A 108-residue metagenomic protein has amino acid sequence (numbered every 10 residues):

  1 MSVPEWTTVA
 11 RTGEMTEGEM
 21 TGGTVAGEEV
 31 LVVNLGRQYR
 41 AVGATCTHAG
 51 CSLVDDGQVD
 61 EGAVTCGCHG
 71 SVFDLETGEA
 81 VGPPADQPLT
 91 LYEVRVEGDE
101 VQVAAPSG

Functional and structural regions predicted by a protein language model:
M1-E61, D74-L75, E79, P88-G108: N-terminal pre-ligand scaffold of iron-sulfur
C46, C66-C68: Short cysteine clusters
H69-F73: Detector for the c-type heme attachment site
P84-A85: Short Gly/Pro-enriched turn/cap motifs at secondary-structure boundaries
